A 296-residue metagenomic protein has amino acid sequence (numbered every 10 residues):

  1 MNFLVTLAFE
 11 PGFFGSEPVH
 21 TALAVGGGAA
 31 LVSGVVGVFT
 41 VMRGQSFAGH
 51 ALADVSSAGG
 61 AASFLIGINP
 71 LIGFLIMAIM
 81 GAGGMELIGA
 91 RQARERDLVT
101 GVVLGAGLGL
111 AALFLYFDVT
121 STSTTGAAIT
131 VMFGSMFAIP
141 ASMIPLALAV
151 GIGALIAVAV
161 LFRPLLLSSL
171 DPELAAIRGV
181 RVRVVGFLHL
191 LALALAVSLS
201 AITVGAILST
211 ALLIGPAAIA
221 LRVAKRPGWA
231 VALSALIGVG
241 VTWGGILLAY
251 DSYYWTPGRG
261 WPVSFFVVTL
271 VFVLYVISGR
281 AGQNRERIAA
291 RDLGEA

Functional and structural regions predicted by a protein language model:
M1-A30: Membrane-interfacial amphipathic/re-entrant helices at transmembrane-helix boundaries
T6-G12, E17, V103-L161: Transmembrane helix-bundle core of multi-pass membrane transporters and related energy-transducing complexes
L23-G28, L71-I76, L98-V102, I144-A149 (+3 more regions): Hydrophobic alpha-helical transmembrane segments
G26-G34, G60, A82-G83, L108-A112 (+4 more regions): Hydrophobic core segments of alpha-helical transmembrane domains in multi-pass membrane transport and ion-translocation
A29, M143-P216: Helix-loop-helix "hairpin" substructures at the membrane interface of multi-pass membrane proteins
L31, V35, A53-S57, I79 (+4 more regions): Hydrophobic alpha-helical segments embedded in the membrane of multi-pass proteins
V38-T122, A220-A235, L248, S252-T256 (+2 more regions): Short loop segments and helix-boundary regions at transmembrane helix junctions of multi-pass inner-membrane proteins
S252, R259-A296: Cytosolic-side transmembrane-helix boundaries in multi-pass membrane proteins
